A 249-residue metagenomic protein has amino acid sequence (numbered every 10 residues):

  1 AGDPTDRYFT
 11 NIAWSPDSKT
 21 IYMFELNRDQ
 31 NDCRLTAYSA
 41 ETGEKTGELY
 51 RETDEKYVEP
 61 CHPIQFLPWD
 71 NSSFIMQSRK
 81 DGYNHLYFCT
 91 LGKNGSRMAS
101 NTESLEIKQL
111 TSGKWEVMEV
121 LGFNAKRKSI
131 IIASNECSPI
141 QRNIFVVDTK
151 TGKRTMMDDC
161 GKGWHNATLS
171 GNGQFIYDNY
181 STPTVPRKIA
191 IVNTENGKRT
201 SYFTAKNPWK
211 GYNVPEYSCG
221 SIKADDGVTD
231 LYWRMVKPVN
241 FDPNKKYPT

Functional and structural regions predicted by a protein language model:
A1-A13, S18-N27, N31-A37, K45-E55 (+6 more regions): Non-catalytic accessory segments flanking enzyme active sites
A40, K45-G47, R51, W69 (+2 more regions): A structural signal for the main folded, soluble domain(s) of proteins
A40-T42, L91-N94, D148-G152, T194-E195: Short loop/turn segments that connect beta-strands within beta-propeller blades
D70-N84, N124: Loop/turn-rich, solvent-exposed surfaces of beta-rich toroidal or solenoidal domains
N94-T102: Intrinsically disordered, low-complexity Ser/Thr- and acidic-rich flexible linkers and loops, especially at boundaries
